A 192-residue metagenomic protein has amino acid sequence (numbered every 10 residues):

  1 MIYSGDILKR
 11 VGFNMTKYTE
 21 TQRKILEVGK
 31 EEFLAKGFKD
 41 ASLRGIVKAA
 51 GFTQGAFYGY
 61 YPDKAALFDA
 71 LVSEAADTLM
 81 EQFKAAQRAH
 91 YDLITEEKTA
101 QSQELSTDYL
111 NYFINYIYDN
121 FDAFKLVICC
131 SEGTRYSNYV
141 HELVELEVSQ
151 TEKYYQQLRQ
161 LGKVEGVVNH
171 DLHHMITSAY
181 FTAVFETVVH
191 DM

Functional and structural regions predicted by a protein language model:
M1-K17: N-terminal intrinsically disordered/low-complexity leader segments
I2-S4, V144-S149, V164-V189: Hydrophobic alpha-helical segments that form the core of small-molecule binding pockets and/or dimer interfaces
E20-T21, F52: The short coil/loop that forms the "turn" connecting the two helices of the helix-turn-helix
K24-E31, A35, G45, A49 (+5 more regions): Alpha-helical structural segments
G51-Y61: Short hydrophobic/aromatic patch on the recognition helix
M80-S106, Y154-E165: Short, flexible, glycine-rich and Lys/Arg-enriched loop motifs at helix boundaries that contact anionic partners
Y112-D122, G133-Q160, D171-S178: Amphipathic alpha-helical packing segments from all-alpha helical-bundle domains
